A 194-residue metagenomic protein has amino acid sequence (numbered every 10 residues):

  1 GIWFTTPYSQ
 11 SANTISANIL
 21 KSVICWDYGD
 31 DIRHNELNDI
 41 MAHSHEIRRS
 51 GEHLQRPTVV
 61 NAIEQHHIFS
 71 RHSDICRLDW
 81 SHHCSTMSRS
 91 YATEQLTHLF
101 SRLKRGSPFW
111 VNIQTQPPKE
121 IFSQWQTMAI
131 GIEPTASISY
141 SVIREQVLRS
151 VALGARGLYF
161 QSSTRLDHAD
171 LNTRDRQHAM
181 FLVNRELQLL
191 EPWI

Functional and structural regions predicted by a protein language model:
G1-I194: Glycan-processing catalytic domains of CAZymes
